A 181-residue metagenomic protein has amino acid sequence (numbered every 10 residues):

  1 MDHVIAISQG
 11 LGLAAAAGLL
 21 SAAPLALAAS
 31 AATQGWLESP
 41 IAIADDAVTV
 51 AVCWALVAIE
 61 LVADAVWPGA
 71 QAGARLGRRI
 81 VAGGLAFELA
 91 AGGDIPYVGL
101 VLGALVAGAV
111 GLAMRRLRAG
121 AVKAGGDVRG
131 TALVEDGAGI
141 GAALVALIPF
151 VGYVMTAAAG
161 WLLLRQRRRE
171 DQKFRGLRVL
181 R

Functional and structural regions predicted by a protein language model:
M1-I5, S30-A47, A86-G99, A146-T156: Helix-coil boundary and interhelical linker segments in multi-pass alpha-helical membrane proteins
D2-A31: The first (N-terminal) embedded transmembrane alpha-helix
I5-Q9, G108-R181: C-terminal transmembrane helix-loop-helix hairpin of multi-pass membrane proteins
G12-A17, A63-A65, F87-D94, I140-I148: Hydrophobic alpha-helical transmembrane segments
D46-A51, G69-A82, V101-L102, G125-R129: Cytoplasmic-side transmembrane-helix entry/capping segments in multi-pass membrane proteins
V66-A70, L180-R181: Predominantly late transmembrane helices and immediately cytosolic-facing juxtamembrane segments
L76-A91, G130-A143: Small-residue-rich segments of transmembrane alpha-helices in multi-pass membrane proteins, especially helix faces
G84-L117: Mid-bilayer segments of alpha-helical transmembrane spans in multi-pass integral membrane proteins that mediate
